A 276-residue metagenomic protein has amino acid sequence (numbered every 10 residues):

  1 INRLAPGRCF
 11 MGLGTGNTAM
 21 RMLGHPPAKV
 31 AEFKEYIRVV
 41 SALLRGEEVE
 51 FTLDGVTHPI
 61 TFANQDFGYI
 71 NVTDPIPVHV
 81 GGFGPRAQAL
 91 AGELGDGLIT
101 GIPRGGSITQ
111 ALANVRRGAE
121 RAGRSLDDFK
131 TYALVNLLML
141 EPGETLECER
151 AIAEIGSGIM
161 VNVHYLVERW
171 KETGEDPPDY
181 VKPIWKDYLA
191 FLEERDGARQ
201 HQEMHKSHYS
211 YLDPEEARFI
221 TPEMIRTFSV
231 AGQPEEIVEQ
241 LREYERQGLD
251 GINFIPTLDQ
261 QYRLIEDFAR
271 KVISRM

Functional and structural regions predicted by a protein language model:
I1, V40, A91, V115 (+4 more regions): Conserved, mostly hydrophobic/aromatic
L4, E93-L94, Q247-G248: Structural motif
L4-G14, E48, T52-G55: Short, flexible active-site-proximal loops enriched in glycine and acidic residues
C9-L13, V78-G81, L98-T100, F129-N136 (+1 more regions): Hydrophobic faces of well-ordered beta-strands that scaffold small-molecule active sites in alpha/beta enzyme cores
G14-G24, E93-G95: Acidic/polar active-site rim loop that often engages polyanionic ligands
N17, I102-G105, I255-I265: Glycine-rich, proline-tolerant flexible connector loops at the mouths of alpha/beta enzymes
P26-L43, I108-R116, Q261-M276: C-terminal helical cap(s) of enzyme catalytic domains, especially alpha/beta-barrels
V30-G68, A113-E243: An alpha-helical appendage that flanks or caps ligand/catalytic pockets
